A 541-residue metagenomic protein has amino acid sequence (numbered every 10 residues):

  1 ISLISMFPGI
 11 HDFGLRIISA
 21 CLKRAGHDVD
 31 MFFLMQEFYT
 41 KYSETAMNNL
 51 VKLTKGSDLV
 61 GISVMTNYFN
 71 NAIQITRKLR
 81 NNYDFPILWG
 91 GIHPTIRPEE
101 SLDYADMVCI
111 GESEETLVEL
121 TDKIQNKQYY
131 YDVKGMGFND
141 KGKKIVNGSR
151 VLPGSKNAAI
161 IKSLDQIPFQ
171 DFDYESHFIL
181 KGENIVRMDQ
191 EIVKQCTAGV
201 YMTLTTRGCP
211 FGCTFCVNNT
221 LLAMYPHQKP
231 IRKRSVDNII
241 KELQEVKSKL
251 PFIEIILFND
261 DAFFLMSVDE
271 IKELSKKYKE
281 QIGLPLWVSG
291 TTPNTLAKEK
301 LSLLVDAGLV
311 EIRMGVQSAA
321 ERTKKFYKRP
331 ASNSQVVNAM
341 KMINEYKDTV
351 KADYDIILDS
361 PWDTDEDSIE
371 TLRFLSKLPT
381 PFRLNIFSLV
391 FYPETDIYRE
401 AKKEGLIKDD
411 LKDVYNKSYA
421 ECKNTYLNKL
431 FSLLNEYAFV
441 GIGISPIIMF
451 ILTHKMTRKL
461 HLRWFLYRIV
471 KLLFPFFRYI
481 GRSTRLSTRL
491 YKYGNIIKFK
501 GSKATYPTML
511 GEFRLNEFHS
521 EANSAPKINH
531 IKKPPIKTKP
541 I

Functional and structural regions predicted by a protein language model:
I1-I240: Acidic, low-complexity intrinsically disordered segments
I1-I4, K23-R24, D28, K41 (+5 more regions): Radical SAM enzyme core and accessory elements
D30-F33, W89, V288, Y354 (+1 more regions): A structural preference for short, hydrophobic beta-strand core positions in alpha/beta folds
D58, D106, E254, V310 (+1 more regions): Conserved acidic residues
P98-D103, W362-K377: Catalytic cores of alpha/beta
K141, F211, R322-Y327, L358-E366 (+1 more regions): Flexible glycine/acidic-rich beta-alpha junction loops that bind and position SAM and/or redox cofactors in anaerobic
F169-K351, L358, R373: Radical SAM [4Fe-4S] cluster-binding motif and immediate context
